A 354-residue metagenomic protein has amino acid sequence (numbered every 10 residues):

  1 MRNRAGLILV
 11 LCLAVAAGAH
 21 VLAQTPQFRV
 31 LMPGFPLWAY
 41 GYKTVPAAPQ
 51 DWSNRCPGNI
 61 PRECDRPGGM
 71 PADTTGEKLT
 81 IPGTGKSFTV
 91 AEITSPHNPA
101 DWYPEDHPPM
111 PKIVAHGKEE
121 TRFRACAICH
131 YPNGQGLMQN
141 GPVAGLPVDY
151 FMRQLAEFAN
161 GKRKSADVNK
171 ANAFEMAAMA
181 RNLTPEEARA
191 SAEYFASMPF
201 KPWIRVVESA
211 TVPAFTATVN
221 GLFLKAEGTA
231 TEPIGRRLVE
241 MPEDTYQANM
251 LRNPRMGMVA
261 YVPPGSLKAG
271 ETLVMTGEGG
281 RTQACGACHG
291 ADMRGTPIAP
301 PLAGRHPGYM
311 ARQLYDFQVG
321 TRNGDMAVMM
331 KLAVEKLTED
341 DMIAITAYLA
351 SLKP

Functional and structural regions predicted by a protein language model:
M1-L9: Bacterial N-terminal signal peptides that target proteins for export
I8-A17: Bacterial N-terminal signal peptides
A17-A23: Sec/Tat signal peptide C-region and signal peptidase I cleavage site
Q24-R124, A166-A284, V319-P354: Flexible coil segments in periplasmic/lumen-exposed cytochrome c-class electron-transfer proteins
I128-Q135, A159-N160, A196-F200, C288-R294 (+2 more regions): Detector for the c-type heme attachment site
M138-V143, P297-A303: Short cysteine/histidine-rich zinc-coordinating motifs and their immediately flanking basic loops
A144-A173, I204-V206, A303-Y315, V319-V328: Extended intrinsically disordered, low-complexity coil regions enriched in Ser, Thr, Gly, Ala and often Pro
G277, A284, D292-A299, H306-A311 (+1 more regions): Intrinsically disordered, low-complexity segments enriched in Gly and acidic/Ser/Thr residues that form flexible
